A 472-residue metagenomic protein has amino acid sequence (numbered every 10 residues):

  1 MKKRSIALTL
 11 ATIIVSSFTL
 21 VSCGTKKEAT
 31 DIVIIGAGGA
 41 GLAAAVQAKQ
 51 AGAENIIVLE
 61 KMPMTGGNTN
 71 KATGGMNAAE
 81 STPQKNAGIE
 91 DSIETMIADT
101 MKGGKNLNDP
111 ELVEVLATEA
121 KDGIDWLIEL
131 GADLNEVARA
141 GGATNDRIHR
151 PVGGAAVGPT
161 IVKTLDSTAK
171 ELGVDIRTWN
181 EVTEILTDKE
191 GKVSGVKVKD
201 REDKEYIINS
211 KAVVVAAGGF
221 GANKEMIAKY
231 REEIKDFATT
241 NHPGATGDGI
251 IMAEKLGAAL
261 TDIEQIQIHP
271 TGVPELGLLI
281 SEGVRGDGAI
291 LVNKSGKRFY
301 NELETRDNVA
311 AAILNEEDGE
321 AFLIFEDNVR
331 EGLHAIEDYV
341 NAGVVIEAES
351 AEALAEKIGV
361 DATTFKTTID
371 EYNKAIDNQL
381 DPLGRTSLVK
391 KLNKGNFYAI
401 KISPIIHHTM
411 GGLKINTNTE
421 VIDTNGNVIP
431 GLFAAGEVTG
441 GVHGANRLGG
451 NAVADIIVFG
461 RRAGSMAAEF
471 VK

Functional and structural regions predicted by a protein language model:
M1-T9: Bacterial N-terminal signal peptides that target proteins for export
T19-S22: C-terminal motif of bacterial Sec signal peptides marking the signal peptidase cleavage site
I32-V58, A468: N-terminal Rossmann-like FAD-binding beta1-loop-alpha1 element of flavoenzymes
N55, K61-D175, W179-E181, A289-L303 (+1 more regions): Conserved N-terminal/central alpha/beta ligand/cofactor-binding core
G154-K211, I250, L256: Helical element adjacent to the flavin cofactor pocket in flavoenzyme catalytic cores
E184, T364-N446: A glycine-rich dinucleotide-binding beta-alpha-beta segment and adjacent secondary-structure elements that constitute
R201-K204, I208-G272, F459-R462: Glycine-rich loop(s) and the adjacent beta-strand/alpha-helix scaffold that form part
I250-E254, A258-A362: An anion/pyrophosphate-binding glycine-rich loop and adjacent beta-alpha core in soluble alpha-beta enzymes
